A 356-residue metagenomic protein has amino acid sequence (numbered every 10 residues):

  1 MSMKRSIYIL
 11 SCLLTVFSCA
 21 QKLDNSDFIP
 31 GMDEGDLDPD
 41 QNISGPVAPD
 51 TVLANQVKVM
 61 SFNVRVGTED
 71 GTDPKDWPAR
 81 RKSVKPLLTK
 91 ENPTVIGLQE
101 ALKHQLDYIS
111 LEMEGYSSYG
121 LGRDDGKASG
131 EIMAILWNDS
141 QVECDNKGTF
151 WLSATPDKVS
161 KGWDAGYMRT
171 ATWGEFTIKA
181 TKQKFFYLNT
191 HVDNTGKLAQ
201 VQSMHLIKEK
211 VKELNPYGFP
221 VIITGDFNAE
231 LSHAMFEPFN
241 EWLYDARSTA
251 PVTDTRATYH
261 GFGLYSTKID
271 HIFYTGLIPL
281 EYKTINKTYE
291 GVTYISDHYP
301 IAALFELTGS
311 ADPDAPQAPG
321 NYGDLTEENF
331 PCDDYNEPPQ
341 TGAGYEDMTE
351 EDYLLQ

Functional and structural regions predicted by a protein language model:
K4-I9: Sec-dependent signal peptide recognition, specifically the positively charged N-region followed immediately by
L13-S18: Hydrophobic h-region of N-terminal signal peptides that target proteins for export in Gram-negative bacteria
C19-E112, D125-G130, H205, T308-G309 (+3 more regions): N-terminal, active-site-proximal structural segment of metallo-dependent hydrolase catalytic domains
N25-A48, L198, Q202, E209-V221 (+1 more regions): Metal-dependent phosphoester-hydrolase catalytic domains
G31, G35-D50, V95-K184, T284-I285: Structured beta-strand-rich core segments of catalytic domains in phosphoester-bond hydrolases
V57-V64, V84-I109, L136, G174 (+4 more regions): Active-site beta-strand/loop signature of hydrolases that rely on acidic residues for catalysis
V64-G67, A101-Q105, R123-K127, S140-V142 (+6 more regions): Solvent-exposed loop/turn segments at secondary-structure junctions within structured extracellular/periplasmic domains
M168, K179-V201: Metal-dependent phosphoester/phosphodiester hydrolase catalytic core
